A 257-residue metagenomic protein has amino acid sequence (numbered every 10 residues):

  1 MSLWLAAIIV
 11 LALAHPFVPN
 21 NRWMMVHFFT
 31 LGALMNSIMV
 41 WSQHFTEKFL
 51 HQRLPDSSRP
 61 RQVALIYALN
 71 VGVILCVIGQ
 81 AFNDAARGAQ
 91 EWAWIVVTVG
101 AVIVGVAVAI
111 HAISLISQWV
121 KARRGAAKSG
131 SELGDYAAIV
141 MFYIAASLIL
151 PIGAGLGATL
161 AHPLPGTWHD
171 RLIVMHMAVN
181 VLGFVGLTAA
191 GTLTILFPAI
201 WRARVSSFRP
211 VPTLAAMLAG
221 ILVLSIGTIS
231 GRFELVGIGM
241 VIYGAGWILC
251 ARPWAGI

Functional and structural regions predicted by a protein language model:
M1-I257: Hydrophobic alpha-helical transmembrane segments of multi-pass integral membrane proteins
